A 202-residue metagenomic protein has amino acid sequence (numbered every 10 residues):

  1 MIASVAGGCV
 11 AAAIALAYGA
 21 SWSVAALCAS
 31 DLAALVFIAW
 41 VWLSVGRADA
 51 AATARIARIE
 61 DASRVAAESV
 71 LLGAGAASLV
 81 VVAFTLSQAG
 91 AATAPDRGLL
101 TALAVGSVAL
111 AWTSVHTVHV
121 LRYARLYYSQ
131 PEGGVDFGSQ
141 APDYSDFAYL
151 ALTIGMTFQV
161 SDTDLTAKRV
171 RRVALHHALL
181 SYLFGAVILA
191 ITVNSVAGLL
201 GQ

Functional and structural regions predicted by a protein language model:
M1-A17, A76: The first (N-terminal) embedded transmembrane alpha-helix
G19-F37, L99-V115: Alpha-helical transmembrane segments
F37-A50, T117-Y128: Membrane-water interface of transmembrane alpha-helices
W42-E60, A83-T93: Membrane-helix interface/capping segments
T53-G73: Juxtamembrane helix-capping/reentrant segments at transmembrane boundaries
G75-D96, I154-K168: Alpha-helical transmembrane segments and their membrane-interface junctions in multi-pass membrane proteins
R125-A167: Membrane-proximal soluble regions of multi-pass membrane proteins
D146-T153, T163-G201: Pore domain of cation channels
